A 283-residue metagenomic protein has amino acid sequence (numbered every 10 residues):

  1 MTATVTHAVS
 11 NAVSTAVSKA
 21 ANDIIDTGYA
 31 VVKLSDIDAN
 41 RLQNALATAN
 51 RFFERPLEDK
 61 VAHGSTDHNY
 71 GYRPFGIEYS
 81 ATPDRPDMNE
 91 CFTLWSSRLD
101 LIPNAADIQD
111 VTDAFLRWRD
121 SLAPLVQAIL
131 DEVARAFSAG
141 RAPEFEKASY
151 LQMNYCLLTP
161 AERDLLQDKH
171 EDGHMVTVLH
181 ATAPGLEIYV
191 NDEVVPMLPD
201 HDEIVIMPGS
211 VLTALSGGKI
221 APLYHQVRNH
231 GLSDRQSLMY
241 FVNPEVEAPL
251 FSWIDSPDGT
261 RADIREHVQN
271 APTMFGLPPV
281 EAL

Functional and structural regions predicted by a protein language model:
M1-A81, S121-A123, Q127-L283: C-terminal flanking tails of non-heme Fe-dependent oxygenases
D67-D100, A106: Internal, well-ordered alpha/beta segment that forms a basic, Gly-enriched binding/recognition surface
E90, L94-F145: Signature of the catalytic double-stranded beta-helix
